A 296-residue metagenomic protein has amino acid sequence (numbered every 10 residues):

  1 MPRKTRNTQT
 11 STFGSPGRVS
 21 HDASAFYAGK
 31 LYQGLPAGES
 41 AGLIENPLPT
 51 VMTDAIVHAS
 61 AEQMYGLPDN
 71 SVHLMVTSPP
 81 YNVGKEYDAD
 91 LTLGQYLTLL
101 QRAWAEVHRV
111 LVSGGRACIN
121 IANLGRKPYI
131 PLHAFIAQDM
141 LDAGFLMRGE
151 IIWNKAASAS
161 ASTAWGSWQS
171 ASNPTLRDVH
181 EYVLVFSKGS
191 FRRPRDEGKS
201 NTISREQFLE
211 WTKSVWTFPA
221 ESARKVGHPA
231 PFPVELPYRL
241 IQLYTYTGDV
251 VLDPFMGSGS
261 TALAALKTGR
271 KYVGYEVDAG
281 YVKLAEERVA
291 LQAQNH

Functional and structural regions predicted by a protein language model:
M1-L284: Core catalytic lobe of class I
G280-H296: Cysteine-dependent PTP/DSP-like catalytic domain, specifically the C-terminal lobe
